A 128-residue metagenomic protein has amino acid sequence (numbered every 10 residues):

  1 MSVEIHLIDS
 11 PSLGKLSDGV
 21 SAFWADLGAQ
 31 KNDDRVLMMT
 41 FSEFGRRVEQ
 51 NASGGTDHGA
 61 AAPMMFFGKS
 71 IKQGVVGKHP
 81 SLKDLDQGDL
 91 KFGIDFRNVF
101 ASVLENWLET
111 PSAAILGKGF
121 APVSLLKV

Functional and structural regions predicted by a protein language model:
M1-V128: Feature marks hydrolase-like catalytic cores characterized by long aromatic- and Gly/Pro-rich stretches
